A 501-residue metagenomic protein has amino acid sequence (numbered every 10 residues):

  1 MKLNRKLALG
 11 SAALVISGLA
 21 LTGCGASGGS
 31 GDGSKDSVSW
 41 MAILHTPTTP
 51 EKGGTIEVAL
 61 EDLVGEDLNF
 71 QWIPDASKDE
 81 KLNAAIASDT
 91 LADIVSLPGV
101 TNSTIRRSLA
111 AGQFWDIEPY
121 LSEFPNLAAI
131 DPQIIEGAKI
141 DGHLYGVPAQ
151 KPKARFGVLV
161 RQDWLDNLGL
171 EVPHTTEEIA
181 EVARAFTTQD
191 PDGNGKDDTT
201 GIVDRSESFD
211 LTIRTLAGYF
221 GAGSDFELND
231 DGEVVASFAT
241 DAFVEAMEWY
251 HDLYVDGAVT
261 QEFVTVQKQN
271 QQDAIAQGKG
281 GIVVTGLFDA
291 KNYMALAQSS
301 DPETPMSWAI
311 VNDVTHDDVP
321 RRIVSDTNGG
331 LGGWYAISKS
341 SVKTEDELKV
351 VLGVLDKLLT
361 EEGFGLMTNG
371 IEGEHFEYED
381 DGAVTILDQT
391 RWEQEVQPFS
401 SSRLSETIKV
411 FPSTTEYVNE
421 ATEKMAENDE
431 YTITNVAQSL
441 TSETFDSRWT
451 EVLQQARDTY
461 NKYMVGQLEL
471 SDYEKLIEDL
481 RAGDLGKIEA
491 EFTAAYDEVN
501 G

Functional and structural regions predicted by a protein language model:
K2-N4, L9-A12, S17, L21-Q162 (+5 more regions): Conserved N-terminal structural module of periplasmic/extracytoplasmic solute-binding proteins
L44-E51, L60, D166-V172, S206-V259 (+1 more regions): Extracytoplasmic/periplasmic substrate-binding proteins
F70-I105, V266-T285, T385, R391-S405: Periplasmic binding protein-like
T101-S108, L287-D301: A ligand-binding cleft/hinge motif common to bilobed small-molecule-binding domains
W115-I130, E136, E171, P191 (+5 more regions): Short, solvent-exposed loop/beta-turn-alpha elements that line the ligand-binding surface or hinge of extracytoplasmic
D141-F209, F226-A274, K279, I337-L352 (+2 more regions): Helix-loop-helix "hinge/cap" segment bordering the ligand-binding cleft or interdomain interface
Q162, N167, D301-E406: Extracytoplasmic/periplasmic substrate-recognition and gating elements
G353-K462, Q467: Conserved small-residue motifs centered on glycine
